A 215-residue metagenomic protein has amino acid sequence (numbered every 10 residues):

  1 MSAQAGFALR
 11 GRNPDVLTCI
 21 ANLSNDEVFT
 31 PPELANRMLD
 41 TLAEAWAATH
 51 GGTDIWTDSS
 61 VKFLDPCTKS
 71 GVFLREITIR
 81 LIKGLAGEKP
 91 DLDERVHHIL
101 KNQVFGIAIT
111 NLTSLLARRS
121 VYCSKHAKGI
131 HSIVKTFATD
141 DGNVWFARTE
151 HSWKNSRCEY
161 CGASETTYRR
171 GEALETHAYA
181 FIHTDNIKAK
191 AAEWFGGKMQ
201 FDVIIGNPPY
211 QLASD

Functional and structural regions predicted by a protein language model:
M1-D215: SAM-dependent methyltransferase catalytic region
